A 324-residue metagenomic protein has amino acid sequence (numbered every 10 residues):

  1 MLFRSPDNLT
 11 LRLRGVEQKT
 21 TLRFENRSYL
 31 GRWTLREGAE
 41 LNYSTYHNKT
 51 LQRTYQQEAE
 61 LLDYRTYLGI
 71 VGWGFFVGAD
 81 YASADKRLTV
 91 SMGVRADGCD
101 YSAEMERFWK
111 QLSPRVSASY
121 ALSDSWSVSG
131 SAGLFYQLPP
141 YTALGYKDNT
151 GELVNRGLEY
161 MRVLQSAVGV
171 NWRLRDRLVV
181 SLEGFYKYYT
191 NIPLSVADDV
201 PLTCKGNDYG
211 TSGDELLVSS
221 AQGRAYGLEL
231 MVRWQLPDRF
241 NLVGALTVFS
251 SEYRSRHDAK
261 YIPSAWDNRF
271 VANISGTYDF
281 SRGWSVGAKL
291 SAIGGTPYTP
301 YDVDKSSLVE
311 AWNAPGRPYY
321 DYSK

Functional and structural regions predicted by a protein language model:
M1-M105, A121, L178-S181, N241-A245: Face-selective signature of the C-terminal outer-membrane beta-barrel domain
T10-G15, K19-E25, D63-F76, N155 (+3 more regions): Outer membrane beta-barrel strand-and-loop segments of large Gram-negative receptors, especially TonB-dependent
L22-S28, F75-Y81, V116-Y120, V168-W172 (+3 more regions): Residues on the lipid-exposed face of transmembrane beta-strands in outer-membrane beta-barrel proteins
R27-R32, Y81-R87, L112, Y120-D124 (+5 more regions): Outer-membrane beta-barrel strand-turn architecture
L30, L41-H47, V71, S83 (+6 more regions): Transmembrane beta-strands of outer-membrane beta-barrel pores
E37-A39, M92-V94, V116, G130 (+5 more regions): Membrane-embedded beta-strand positions of outer-membrane beta-barrel proteins
H47-T54, Y120, D124-S166, Y186-E215 (+1 more regions): Surface-exposed extracellular loop regions of Gram-negative outer-membrane beta-barrel proteins, predominantly
A82-L88, Y186-Y188, Y209-P300: Gram-negative outer-membrane beta-barrel transporters
